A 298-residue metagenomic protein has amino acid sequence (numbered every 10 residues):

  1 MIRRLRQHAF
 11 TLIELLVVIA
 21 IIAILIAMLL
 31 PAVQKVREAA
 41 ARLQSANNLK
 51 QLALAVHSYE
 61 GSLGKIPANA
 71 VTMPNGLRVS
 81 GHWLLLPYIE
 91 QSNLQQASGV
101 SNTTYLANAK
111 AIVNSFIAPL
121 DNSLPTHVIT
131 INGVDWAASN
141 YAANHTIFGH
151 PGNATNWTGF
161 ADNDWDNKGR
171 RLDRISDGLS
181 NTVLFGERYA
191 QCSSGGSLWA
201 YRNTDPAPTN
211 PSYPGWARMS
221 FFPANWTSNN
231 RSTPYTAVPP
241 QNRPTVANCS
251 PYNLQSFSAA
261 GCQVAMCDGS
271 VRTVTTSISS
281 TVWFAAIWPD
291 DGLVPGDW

Functional and structural regions predicted by a protein language model:
M1-R6: N-terminal secretory signal peptides that target proteins for export/translocation
Q7-A41, S45, Q51: N-terminal single-pass transmembrane signal-anchor helix
K35-W298: Internal low-complexity, small-residue/proline-rich segments
